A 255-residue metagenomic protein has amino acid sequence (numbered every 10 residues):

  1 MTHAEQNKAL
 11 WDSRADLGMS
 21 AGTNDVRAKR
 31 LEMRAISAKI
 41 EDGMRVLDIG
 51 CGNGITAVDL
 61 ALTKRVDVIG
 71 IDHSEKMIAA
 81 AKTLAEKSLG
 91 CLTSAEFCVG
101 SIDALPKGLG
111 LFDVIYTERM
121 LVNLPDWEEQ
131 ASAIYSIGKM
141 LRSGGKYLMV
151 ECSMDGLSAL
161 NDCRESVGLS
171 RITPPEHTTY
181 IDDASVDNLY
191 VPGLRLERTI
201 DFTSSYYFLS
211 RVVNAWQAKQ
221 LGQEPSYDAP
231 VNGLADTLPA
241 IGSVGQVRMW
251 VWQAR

Functional and structural regions predicted by a protein language model:
M1-I40, I55, D59: Conserved class I S-adenosyl-L-methionine
L47, N53-A104: Class I SAM-dependent methyltransferase SAM/SAH-binding core
Y116: A conserved beta-strand element that flanks and buttresses the S-adenosyl-L-methionine
L124-S136: A short, conserved alpha-helix within the catalytic core of class I
L141-Y147: Short glycine-dipeptide loop
L148-S170: Conserved class I S-adenosyl-L-methionine
E176-G193, T199: Short alpha-helix
L194-A229: Conserved catalytic loop of SAM-dependent methyltransferase domains
